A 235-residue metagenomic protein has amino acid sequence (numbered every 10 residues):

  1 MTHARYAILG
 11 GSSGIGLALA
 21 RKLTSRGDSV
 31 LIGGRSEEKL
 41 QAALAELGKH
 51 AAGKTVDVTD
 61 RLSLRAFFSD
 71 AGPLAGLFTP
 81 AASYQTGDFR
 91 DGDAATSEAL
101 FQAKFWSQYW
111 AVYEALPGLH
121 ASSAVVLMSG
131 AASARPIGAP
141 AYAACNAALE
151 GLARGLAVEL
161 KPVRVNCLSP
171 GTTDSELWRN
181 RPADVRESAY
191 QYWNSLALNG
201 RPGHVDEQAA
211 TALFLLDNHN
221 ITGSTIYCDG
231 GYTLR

Functional and structural regions predicted by a protein language model:
S12, A20: N-terminal Rossmann NAD(P)H-binding glycine-rich loop of SDR-like oxidoreductase domains
L47-L62: Rossmann-fold cofactor-recognition segment
F78-G87, G230-G231: Conserved NAD(P)H cofactor-binding loop of Rossmann-fold oxidoreductase domains
D88-F89, D93-F101, A189, W193: Substrate-binding pocket helix/loop in short-chain dehydrogenase/reductase
S97-F105, Y109-A111, S122-K161, T172: Catalytic loop of short-chain dehydrogenase/reductase
E150, E159-S175, I221-C228: Conserved Rossmann-fold SDR core element
R186-E207: Catalytic Tyr-x(3-8)-Lys segment
R201-C228, T233: C-terminal substrate-recognition "lid" of short-chain dehydrogenase/reductases
